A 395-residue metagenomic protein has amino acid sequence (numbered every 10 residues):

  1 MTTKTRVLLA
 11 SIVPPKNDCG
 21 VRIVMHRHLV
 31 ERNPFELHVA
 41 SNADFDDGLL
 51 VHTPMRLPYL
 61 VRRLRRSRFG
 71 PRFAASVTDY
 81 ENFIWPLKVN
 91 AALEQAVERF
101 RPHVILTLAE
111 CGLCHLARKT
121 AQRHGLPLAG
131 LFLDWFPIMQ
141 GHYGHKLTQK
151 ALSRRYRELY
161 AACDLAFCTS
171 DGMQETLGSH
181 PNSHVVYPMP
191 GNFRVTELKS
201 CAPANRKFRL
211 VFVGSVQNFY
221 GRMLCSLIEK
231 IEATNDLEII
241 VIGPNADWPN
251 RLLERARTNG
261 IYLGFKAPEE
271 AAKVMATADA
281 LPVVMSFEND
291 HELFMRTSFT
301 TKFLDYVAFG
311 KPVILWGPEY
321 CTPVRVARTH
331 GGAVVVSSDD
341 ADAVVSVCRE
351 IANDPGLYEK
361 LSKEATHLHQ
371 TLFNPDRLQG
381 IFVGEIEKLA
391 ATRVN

Functional and structural regions predicted by a protein language model:
M1-P58, E229-T234, E238: N-terminal subdomain of nucleotide-sugar transferases
N82, P86-N90, I105-H124, G130-F132: An aromatic- and histidine-rich active-site surface loop
Q95, H115, K119, F132 (+1 more regions): Membrane-proximal helix-turn-helix segments that form the acceptor-binding/catalytic region of lipid-linked
P137, S153-L198: Donor nucleotide-sugar binding/catalytic pocket of nucleotide-sugar-dependent glycosyltransferases
G191-V195, A202-E254, Y262-A271: Conserved catalytic-core segment of nucleotide-activated headgroup transferases in glycan assembly
N218-R222, E269-A276, L281-V307, V313-R325: Nucleotide-sugar-dependent
P318-C348: Change "using UDP/GDP/dTDP sugars" to "using nucleotide sugars
D339, A343-V345, P355-I386: A charged, aromatic-enriched C-terminal amphipathic alpha-helix characteristic of glycosyltransferases across folds
